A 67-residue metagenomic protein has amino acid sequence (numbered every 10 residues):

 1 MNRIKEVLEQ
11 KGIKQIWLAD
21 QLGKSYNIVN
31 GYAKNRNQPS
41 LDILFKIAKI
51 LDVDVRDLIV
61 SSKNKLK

Functional and structural regions predicted by a protein language model:
N2-Q21: Short basic helix-loop element that most often maps to the first helix and adjoining turn of HTH DNA-binding modules
E6, G12, G31, D57-K67: Short, charged recognition helix plus adjacent turn of helix-turn-helix-like nucleic-acid-binding domains
Q10, R36-P39, I50: Helix-turn-helix/winged-helix DNA-binding modules
Q15, Y26, L41-L44: Helix-turn-helix DNA-binding elements, focusing on the entry/boundary residues of the two helices that contact DNA
W17, I28, D57: Residues in the helix-turn-helix
K24-Q38: Recognition helix of helix-turn-helix/homeodomain-like DNA-binding domains that insert into the DNA major groove
D42-D57: DNA major-groove recognition helix of helix-turn-helix/homeodomain DNA-binding modules
